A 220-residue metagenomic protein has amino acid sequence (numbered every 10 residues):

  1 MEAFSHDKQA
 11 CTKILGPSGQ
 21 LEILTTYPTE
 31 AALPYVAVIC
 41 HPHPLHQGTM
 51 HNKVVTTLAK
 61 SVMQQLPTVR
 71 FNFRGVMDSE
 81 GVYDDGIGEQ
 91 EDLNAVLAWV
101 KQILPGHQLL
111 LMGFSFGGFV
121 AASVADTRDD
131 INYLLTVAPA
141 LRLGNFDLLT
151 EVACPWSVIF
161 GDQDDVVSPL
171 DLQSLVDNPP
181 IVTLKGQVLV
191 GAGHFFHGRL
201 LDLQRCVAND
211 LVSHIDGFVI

Functional and structural regions predicted by a protein language model:
M1-A32: N-terminal cap/lid segment of alpha/beta-hydrolase-fold proteins
T29-R70: Short, surface-exposed "cap/lid" segments of acyl-processing enzymes
G81, A192-Q204: Catalytic histidine-centered segment of alpha/beta-hydrolase-like enzymes
Y83-I103: Alpha/beta-hydrolase active-site loop
G113-A121: Gly/Ala-rich beta-loop-alpha elbow adjacent to hydrolase catalytic centers
V152, V158-F160, D164: Short beta-strand/loop motif that positions the catalytic acidic residue of the alpha/beta-hydrolase fold
D162-V167, H194-F195: Acidic catalytic loop of the alpha/beta-hydrolase fold
N178-F195: Catalytic histidine neighborhood in serine/cysteine hydrolases with alpha/beta-hydrolase-type architecture
